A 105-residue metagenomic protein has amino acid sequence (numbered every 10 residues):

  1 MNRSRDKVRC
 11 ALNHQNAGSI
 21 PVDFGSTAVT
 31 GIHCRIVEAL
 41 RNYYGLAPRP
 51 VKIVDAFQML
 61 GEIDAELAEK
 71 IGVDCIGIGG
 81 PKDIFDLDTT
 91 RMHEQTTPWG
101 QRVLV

Functional and structural regions predicted by a protein language model:
M1-V105: Catalytic cores of TIM-barrel enzymes
